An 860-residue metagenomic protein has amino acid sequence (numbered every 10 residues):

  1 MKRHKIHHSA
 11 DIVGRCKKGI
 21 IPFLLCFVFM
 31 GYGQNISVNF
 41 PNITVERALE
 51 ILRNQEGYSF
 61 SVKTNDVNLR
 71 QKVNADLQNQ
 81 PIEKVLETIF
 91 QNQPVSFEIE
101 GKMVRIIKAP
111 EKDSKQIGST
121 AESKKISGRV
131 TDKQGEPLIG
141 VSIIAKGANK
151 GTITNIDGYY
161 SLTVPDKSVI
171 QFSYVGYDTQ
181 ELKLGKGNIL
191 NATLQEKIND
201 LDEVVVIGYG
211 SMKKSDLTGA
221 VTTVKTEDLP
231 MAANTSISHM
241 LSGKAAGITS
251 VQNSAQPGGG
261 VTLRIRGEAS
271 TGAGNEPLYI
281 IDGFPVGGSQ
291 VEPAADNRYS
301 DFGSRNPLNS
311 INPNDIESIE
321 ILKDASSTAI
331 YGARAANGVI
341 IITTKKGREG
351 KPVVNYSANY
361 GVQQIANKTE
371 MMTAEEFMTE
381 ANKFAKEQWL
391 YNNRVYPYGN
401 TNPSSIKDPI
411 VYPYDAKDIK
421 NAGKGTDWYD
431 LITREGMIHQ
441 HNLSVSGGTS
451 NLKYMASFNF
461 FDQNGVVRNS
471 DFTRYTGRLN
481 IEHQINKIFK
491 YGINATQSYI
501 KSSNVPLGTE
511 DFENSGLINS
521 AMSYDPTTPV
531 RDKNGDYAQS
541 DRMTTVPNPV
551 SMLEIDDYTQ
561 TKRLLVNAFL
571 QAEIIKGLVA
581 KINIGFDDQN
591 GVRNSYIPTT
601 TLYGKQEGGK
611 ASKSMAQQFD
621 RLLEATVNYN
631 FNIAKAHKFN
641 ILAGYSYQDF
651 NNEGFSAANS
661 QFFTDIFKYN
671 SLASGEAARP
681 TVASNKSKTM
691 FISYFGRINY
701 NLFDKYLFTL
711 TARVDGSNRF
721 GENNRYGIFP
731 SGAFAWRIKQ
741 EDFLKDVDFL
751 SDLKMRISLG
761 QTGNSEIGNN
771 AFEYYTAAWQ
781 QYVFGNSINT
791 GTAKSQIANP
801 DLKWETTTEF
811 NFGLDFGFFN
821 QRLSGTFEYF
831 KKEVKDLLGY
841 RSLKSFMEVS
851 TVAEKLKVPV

Functional and structural regions predicted by a protein language model:
M1-K125, P165, D178: Cleavable N-terminal targeting peptides that direct proteins into the secretory/outer-membrane pathway or into
I36-P41, K72-Q78, R129-K133, A220-G243 (+5 more regions): Short, polar/charged loop or turn motifs at beta-strand boundaries
L49, R53-E56, Q93, I99-G147 (+3 more regions): Short, acidic, small-residue-rich periplasmic hinge/interaction motif at the N-terminus of Gram-negative outer-membrane
R105, G187-T193, I237-H239, T262-R266 (+4 more regions): N-terminal periplasmic accessory domains that precede and gate Gram-negative outer-membrane beta-barrel machines
I143, L241, I248, G283 (+2 more regions): Non-catalytic regulatory/gating segments with a bias toward low-complexity or hydrophobic composition
A148-Y159: Short, acidic Ser/Thr/Gly-rich low-complexity loop/linker segments typical of extracellular and cell-surface proteins
T223, K244-G247, Q256-V261, T271-L278 (+7 more regions): Residues embedded in well-ordered regular secondary structure
E276, H439, R474, N480-F489 (+4 more regions): Extracellular/periplasmic, surface-exposed regions of secreted and cell-surface proteins
